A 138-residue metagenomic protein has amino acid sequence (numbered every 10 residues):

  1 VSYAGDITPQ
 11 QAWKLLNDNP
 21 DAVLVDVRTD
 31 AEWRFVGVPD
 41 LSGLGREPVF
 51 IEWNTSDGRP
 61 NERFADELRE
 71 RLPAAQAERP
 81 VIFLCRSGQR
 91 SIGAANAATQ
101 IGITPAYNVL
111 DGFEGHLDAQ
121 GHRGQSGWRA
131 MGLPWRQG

Functional and structural regions predicted by a protein language model:
V1-V23, D30-P80, S91-G138: Rhodanese-like catalytic fold shared by cysteine-dependent sulfurtransferases and DSP/PTP-type phosphatases
L84: Short, surface-exposed ligand- or partner-binding patches at beta-edge/loop junctions that are enriched in aromatics
